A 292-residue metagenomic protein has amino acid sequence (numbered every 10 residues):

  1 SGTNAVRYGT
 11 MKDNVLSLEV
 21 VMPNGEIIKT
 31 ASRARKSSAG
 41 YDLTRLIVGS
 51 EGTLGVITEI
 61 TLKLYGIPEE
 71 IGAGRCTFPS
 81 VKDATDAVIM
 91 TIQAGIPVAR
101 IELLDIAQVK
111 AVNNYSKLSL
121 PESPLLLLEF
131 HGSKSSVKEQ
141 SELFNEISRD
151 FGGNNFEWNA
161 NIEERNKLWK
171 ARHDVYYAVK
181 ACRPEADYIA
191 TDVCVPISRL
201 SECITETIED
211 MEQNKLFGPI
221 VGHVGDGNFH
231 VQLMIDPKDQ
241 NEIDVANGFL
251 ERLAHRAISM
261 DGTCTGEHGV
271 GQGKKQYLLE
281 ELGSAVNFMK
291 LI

Functional and structural regions predicted by a protein language model:
S1-E102: FAD-binding subdomain of flavoenzyme oxidoreductases
G9, S37, F78, D244-N247 (+1 more regions): Short, conserved loop/turn and helix-capping segments at secondary-structure boundaries that abut family-defining
E26, K275-I292: Activity-critical C-terminal alpha-helical subdomain
L62-G66, G72, T77-S80, T85-R252 (+2 more regions): C-terminal substrate-recognition/cap domain of FAD-linked oxidoreductases
E163-K167, V270-K275, L279: Short, highly charged C-terminal tails/helix-capping segments
Q232-D239, G273, Y277-E281: Conserved PLP-binding active-site segment of the aspartate aminotransferase-like
I258-V270, G283: Alpha-helix capping/hinge segments and adjacent helical runs
